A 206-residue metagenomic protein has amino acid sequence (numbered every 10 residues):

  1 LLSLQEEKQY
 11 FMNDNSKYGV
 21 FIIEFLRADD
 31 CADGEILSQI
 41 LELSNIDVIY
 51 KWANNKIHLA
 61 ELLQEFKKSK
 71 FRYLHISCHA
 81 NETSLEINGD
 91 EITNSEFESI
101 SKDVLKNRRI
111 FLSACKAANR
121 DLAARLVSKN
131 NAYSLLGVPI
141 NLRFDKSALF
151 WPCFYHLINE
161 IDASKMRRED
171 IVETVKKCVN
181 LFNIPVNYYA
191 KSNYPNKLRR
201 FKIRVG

Functional and structural regions predicted by a protein language model:
L4-F71, S113: A domain-level signal for caspase-like cysteine endopeptidase catalytic cores and their zymogen-processing architecture
D14, S101-K106, V127-N130: Short, conserved loop/helix-junction motifs that constitute active-site signature segments in enzyme catalytic cores
F21, I110-F111, S134-L136: Hydrophobic/aromatic beta-strand patches that form the interior of the parallel beta-sheet core in alpha/beta enzyme
I23-F25, H79, C115, I140-N141: Short strand-loop junctions, especially beta-strand C-caps/beta-turns that link beta-sheets to coils or alpha-helices
S38, L63-Q64, N94-K102, A123-V127 (+2 more regions): Short amphipathic alpha-helical segments and helix-helix/interface helices
L41-Y50, K106, K129-V138: Structural alpha-beta junctions
W52-N119: Catalytic-core segments of thiol-dependent peptidases
K116-G206: Active-site-proximal C-terminal subdomain of hydrolase catalytic domains
